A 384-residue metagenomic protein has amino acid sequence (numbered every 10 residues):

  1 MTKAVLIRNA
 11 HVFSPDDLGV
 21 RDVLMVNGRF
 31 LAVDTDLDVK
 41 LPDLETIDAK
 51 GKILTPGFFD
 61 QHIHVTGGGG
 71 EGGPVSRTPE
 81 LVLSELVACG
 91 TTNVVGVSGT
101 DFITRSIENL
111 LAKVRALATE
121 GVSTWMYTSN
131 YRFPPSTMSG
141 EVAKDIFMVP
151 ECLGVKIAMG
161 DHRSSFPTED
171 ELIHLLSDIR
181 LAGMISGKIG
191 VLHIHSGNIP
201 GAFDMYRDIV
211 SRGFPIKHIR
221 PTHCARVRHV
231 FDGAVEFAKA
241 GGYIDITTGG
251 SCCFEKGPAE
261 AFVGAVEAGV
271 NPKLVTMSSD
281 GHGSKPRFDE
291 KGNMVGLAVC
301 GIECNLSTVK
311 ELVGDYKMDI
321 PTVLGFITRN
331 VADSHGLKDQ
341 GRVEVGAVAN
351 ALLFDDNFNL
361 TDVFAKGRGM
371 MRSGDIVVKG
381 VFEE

Functional and structural regions predicted by a protein language model:
M1-V5, V12-T55: Histidine-rich, glycine-flanked metal-binding segment
A10, G28, G51, H62 (+9 more regions): Divalent metal-coordination and catalytic microenvironments
A10, R342-E384: C-terminal cap of metal-dependent C-N hydrolases
A49-A112: Metal-associated gating/positioning segment near the N- to mid-region
P74-S76, L81-G96, I146-G160, F166 (+6 more regions): Active-site gating loops and adjacent loop-to-helix segments of metal-dependent hydrolytic enzymes
S98-I216, R220-G233: Histidine/acidic-residue-rich, glycine-tolerant segments that coordinate divalent metal ions
D178-F288, M294-G296: Active-site core of metal-dependent hydrolases
A268-F354: His/Asp/Glu-enriched, well-ordered alpha-helical/loop segment that forms or immediately abuts the divalent-metal
